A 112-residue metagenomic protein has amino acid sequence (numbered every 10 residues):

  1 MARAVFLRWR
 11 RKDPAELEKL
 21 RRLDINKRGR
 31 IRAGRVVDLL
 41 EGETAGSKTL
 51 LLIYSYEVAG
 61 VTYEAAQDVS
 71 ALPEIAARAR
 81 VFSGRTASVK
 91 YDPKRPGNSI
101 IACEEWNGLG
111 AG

Functional and structural regions predicted by a protein language model:
A2-G112: Oxidizing extracytosolic/periplasmic lumen-facing domains of membrane-embedded or membrane-associated proteins
